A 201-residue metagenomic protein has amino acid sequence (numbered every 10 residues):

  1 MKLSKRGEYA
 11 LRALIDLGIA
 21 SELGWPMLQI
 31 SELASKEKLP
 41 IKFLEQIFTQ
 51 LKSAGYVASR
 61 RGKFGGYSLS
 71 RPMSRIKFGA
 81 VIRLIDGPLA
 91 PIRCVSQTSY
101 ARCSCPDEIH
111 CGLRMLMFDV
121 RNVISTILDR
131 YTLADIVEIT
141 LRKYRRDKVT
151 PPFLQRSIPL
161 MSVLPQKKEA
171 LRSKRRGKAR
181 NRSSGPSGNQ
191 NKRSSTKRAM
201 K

Functional and structural regions predicted by a protein language model:
A10-G24: Short amphipathic alpha-helical interface segments
L28-K38: A short alpha-helical element within helix-turn-helix/winged-helix DNA-binding domains across DNA-binding proteins
S35, K52-S53: Alpha-helical residues within the helix-turn-helix
F48-T49: Short, hydrophobic-biased segments on the C-terminal half of alpha helices that form "recognition helices"
G55-S70: Beta-hairpin "wing" of winged helix-turn-helix
G66-R83: Charged, amphipathic alpha-helical coiled-coil/dimerization segments
C94-K201: C-terminal regulatory/oligomerization modules of transcriptional regulators
